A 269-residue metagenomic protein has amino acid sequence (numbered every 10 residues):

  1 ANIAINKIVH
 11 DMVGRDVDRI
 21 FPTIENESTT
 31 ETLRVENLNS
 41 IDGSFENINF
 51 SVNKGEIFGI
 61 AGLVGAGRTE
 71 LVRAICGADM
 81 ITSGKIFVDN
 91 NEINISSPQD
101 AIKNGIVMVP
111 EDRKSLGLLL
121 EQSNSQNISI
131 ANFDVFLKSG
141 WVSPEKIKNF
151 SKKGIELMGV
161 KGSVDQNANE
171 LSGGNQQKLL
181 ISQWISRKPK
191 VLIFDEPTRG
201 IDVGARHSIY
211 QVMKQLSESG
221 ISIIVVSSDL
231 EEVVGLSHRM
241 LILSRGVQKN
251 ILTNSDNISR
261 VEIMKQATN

Functional and structural regions predicted by a protein language model:
A1-N269: Glycine-rich phosphate-binding loops of nucleotide-dependent enzymes
